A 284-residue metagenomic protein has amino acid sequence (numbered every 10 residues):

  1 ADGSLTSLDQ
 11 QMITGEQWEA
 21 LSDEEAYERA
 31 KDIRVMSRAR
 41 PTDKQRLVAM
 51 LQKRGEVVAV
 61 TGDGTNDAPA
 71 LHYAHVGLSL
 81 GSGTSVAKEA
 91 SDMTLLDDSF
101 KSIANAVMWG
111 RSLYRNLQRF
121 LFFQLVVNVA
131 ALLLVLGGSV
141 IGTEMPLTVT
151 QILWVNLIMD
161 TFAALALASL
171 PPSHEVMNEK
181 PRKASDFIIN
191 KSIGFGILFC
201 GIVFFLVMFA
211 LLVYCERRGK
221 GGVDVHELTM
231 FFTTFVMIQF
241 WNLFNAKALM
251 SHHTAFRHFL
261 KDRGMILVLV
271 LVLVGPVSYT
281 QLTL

Functional and structural regions predicted by a protein language model:
D2-V60, A74, L78-H253: Membrane-embedded transport module
D67: Conserved cytosolic catalytic loops of P-type ATPases
L71: Basic, alpha-helical nucleic-acid-binding regions used in initiation and control of genome expression
S192-I193, H252-L273: C-terminal membrane-solvent junction of multi-pass transporters and transport-like membrane proteins
Y279-L284: Conserved small/polar residues in nucleotide/adenosyl-binding loops
